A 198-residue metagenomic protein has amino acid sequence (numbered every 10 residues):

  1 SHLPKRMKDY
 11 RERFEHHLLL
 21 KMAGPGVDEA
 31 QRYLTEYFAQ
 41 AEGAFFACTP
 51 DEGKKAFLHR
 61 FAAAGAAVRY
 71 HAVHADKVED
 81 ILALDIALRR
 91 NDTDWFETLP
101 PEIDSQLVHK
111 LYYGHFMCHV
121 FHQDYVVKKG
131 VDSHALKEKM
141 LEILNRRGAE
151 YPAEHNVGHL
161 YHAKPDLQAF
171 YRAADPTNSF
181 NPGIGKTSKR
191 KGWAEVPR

Functional and structural regions predicted by a protein language model:
S1-R198: Conserved glycine-rich FAD pyrophosphate-binding loop
